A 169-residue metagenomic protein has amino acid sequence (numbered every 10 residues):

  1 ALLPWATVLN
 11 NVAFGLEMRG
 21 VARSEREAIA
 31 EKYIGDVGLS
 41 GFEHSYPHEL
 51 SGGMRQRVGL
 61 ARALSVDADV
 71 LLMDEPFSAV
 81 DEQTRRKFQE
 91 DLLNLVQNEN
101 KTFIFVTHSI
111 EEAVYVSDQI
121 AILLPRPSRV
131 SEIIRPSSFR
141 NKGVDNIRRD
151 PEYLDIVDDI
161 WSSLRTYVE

Functional and structural regions predicted by a protein language model:
A6-A13: Short coil-to-helix segment of the ABC ATPase nucleotide-binding domain corresponding to the Q-loop/switch region
A13, E17, S24-F42, N94: Conserved ABC ATPase "signature" region
Y46-L50, M54: Conserved ABC ATPase signature
L60: Hydrophobic anchor residue at the start of the ABC signature
S65-D69: A short, proline-enriched helix->beta-strand linker immediately N-terminal to the Walker B motif in ABC-type P-loop
L71-D74: Catalytic Walker B motif of ABC-type/P-loop ATPase nucleotide-binding domains
R85-E99: Helical segment within the ABC ATPase nucleotide-binding domain
N100-V106: Conserved H-loop
